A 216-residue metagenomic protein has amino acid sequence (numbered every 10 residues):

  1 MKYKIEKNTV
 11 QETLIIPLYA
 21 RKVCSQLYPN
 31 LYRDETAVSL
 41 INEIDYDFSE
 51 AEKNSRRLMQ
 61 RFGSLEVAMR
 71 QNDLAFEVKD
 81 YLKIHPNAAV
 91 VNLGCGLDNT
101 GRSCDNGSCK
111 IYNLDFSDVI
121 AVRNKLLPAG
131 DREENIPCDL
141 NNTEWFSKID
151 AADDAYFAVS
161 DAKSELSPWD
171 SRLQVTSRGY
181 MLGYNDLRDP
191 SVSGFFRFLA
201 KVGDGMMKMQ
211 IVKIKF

Functional and structural regions predicted by a protein language model:
M1-V91, L97-C138, I149-D150: Rossmann-like AdoMet
S39-E43, L182-D189: Amphipathic alpha-helical surface "interface" segments used for docking/oligomerization or membrane association within
F116, C138-L140, Y180, F216: Active-site donor-binding loop signature of nucleotide-sugar glycosyltransferases
N141-F146: Short loop/turn elements that flank and shape the SAM/SAH-binding pocket of Class I
D154-D186: Short alpha-helix
R188-F216: Core SAM-dependent methyltransferase catalytic element
